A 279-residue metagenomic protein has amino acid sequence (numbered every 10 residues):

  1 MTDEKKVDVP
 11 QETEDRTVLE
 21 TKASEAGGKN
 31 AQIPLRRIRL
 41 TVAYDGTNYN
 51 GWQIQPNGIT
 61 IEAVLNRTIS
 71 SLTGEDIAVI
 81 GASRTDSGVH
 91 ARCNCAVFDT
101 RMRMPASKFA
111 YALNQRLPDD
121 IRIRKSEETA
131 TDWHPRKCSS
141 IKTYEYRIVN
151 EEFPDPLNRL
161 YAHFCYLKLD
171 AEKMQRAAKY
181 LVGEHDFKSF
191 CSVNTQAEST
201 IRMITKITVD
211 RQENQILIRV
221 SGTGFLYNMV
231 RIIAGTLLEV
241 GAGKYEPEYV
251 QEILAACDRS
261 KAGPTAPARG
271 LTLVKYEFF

Functional and structural regions predicted by a protein language model:
T2-F279: Structured-RNA-binding interfaces characteristic of tRNA pseudouridine synthases
